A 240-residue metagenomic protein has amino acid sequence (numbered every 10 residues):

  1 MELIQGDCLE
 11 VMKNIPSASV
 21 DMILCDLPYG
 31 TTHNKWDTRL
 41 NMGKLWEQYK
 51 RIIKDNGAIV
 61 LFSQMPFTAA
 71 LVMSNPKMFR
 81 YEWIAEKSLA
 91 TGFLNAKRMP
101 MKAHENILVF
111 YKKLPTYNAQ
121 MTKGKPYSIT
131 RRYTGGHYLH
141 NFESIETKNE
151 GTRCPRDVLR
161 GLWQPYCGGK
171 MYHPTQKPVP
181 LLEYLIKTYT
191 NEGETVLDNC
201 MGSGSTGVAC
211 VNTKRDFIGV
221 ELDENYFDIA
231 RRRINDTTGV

Functional and structural regions predicted by a protein language model:
M1-G219, N225-D228, G239: Core catalytic lobe of class I
I234-V240: Positively charged, low-complexity nucleic-acid-binding target-recognition regions
